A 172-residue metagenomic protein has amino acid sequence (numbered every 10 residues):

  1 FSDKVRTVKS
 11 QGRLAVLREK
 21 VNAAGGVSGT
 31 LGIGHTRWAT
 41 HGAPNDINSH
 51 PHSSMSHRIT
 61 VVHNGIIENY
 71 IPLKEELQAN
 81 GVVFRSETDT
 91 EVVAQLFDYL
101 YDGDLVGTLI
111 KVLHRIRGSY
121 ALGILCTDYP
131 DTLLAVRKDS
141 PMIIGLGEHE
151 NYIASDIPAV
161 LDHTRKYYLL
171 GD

Functional and structural regions predicted by a protein language model:
F1-D172: Conserved short alpha-helical segments that host acidic/polar catalytic motifs at enzyme active sites
